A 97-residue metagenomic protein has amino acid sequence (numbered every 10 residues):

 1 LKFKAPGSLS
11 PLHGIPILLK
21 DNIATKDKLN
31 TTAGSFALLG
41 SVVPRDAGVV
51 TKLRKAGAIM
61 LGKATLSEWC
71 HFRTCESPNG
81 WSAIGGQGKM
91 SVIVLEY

Functional and structural regions predicted by a protein language model:
L1-Y97: Gly/Ser-rich catalytic/binding loops embedded in alpha/beta enzyme cores
